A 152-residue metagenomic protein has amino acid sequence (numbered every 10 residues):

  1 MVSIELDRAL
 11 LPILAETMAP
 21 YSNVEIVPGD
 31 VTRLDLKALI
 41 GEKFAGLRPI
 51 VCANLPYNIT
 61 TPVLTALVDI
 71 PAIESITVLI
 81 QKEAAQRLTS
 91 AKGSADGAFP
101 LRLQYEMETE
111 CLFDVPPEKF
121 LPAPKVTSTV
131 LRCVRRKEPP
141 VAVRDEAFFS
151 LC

Functional and structural regions predicted by a protein language model:
M1-L151: Catalytic cores of RNA-modifying enzymes
